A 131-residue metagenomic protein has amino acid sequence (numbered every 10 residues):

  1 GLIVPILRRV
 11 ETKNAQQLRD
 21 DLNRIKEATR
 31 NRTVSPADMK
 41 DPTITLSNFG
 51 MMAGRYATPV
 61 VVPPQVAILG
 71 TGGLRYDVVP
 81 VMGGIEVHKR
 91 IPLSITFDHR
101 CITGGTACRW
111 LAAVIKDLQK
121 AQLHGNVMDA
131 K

Functional and structural regions predicted by a protein language model:
G1-K131: C-terminal catalytic/motor cores of large multi-domain enzyme assemblies
